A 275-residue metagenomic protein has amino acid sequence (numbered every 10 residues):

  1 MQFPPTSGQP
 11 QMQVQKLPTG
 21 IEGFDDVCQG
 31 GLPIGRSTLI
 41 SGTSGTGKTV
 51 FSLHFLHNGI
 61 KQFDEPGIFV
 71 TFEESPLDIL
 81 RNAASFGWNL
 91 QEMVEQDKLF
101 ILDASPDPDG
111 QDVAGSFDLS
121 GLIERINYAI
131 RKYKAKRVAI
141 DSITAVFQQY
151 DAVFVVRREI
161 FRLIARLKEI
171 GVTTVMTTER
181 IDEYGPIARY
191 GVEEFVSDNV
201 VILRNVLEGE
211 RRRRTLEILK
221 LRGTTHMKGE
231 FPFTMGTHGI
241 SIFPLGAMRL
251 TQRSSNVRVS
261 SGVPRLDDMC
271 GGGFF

Functional and structural regions predicted by a protein language model:
M1-Q15, E124, Y128-Y133, N205-P264: Conserved P-loop NTPase
L17-I21, D25, I34, T49-L53 (+9 more regions): Amphipathic alpha-helical transducer elements in NTP-driven molecular machines
V27-M93, C270-F275: Walker A/P-loop NTP-binding active-site region of P-loop NTPases, recognizing the glycine-rich GxxxxGKT/S
G35, F63-P66, D97, I170-V172 (+3 more regions): Short glycine-/polar-rich loops that comprise or flank the Walker A/P-loop and associated switch/sensor motifs
T38, A114-F195, V200: P-loop NTPase motor core
T38, I68-V70, F100-L102, V175 (+1 more regions): Hydrophobic/aromatic beta-strand patches that form the interior of the parallel beta-sheet core in alpha/beta enzyme
F63-Q148: Conserved inter-motif catalytic segment of the P-loop NTP-binding fold
E73-L77, S85, S105-D109, T144-V146 (+6 more regions): Conserved nucleotide-binding/hydrolysis micro-motifs of P-loop NTPases
